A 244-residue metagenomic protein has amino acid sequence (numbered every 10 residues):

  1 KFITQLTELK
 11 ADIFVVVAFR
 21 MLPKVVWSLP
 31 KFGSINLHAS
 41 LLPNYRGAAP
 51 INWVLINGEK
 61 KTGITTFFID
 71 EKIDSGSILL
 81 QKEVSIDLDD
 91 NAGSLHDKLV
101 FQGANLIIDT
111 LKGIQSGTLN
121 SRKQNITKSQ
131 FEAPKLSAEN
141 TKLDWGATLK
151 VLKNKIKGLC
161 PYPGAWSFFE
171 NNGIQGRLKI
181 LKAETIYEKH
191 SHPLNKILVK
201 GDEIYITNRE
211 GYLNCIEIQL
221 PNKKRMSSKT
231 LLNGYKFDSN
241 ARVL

Functional and structural regions predicted by a protein language model:
K1-F2, L95: Hydrophobic alpha-helical packing elements
F2-K10: Short amphipathic alpha-helix with an adjacent loop that forms part of the alpha/beta core around
T4, N105, K150, N154: Short, contiguous clusters of charged residues that form electrostatic/catalytic patches at enzyme active sites, used
T7, W27, I56, K157 (+1 more regions): Alpha-helix boundary recognition
A11-E132, S137: Donor/substrate-binding cores of folate-linked one-carbon enzymes
T127-L244: Internal anion-binding site segments
